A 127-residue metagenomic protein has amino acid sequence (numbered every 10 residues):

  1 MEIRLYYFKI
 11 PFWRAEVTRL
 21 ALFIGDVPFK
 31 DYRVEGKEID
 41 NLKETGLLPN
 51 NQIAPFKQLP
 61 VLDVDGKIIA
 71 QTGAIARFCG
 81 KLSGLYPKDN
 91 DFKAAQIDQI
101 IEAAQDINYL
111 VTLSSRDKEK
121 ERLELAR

Functional and structural regions predicted by a protein language model:
M1-A126: GST-like domain detector, emphasizing the conserved glutathione-binding G-site in the N-terminal thioredoxin-like
